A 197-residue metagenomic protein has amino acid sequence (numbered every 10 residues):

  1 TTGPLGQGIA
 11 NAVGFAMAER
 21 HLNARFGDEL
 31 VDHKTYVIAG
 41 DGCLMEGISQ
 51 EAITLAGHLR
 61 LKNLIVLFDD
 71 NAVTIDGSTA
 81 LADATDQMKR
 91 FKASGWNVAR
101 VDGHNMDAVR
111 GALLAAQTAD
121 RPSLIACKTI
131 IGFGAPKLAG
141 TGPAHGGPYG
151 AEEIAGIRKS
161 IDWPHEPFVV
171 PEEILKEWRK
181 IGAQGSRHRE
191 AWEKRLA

Functional and structural regions predicted by a protein language model:
T1-A183: Glycine-rich ThDP/TPP pyrophosphate-binding loop and its adjacent helix/strand module within ThDP-dependent enzymes
K180-A197: Hard-cation-handling environments
